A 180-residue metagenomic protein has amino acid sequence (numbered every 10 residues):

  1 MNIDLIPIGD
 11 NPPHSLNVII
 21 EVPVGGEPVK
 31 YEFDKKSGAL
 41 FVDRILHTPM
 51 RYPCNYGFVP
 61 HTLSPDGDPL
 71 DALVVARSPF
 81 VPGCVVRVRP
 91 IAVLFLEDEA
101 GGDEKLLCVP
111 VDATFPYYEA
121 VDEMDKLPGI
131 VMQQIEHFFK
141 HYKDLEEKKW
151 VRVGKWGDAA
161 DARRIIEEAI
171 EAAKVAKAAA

Functional and structural regions predicted by a protein language model:
M1-A180: Hydrophobic N-terminal alpha-helices or hydrophobic patches in metabolic proteins across all domains of life
